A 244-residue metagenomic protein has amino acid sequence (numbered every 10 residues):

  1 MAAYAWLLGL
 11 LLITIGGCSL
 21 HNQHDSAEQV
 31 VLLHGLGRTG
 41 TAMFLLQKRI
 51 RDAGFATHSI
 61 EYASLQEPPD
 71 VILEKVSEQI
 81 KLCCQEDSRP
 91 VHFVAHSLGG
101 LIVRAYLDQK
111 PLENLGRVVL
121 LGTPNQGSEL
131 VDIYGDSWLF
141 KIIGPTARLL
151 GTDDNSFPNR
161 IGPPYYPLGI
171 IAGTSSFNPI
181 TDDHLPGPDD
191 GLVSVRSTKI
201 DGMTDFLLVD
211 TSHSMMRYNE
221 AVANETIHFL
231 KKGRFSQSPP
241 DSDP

Functional and structural regions predicted by a protein language model:
A5-I15: Bacterial N-terminal signal peptides
H21-Q23: N-terminal hydrophobic or amphipathic helices/low-complexity stretches enriched in small/hydrophobic/Pro/Gly
D25-T41, L45, R51-A63, E67-Y165 (+1 more regions): Serine-dependent carboxylesterase/thioesterase catalytic core of lipase-like alpha/beta-hydrolase/SGNH enzymes
D108-P244: Helical cap/lid subdomain of alpha/beta-hydrolase-fold lipid enzymes that gates access to the catalytic pocket
